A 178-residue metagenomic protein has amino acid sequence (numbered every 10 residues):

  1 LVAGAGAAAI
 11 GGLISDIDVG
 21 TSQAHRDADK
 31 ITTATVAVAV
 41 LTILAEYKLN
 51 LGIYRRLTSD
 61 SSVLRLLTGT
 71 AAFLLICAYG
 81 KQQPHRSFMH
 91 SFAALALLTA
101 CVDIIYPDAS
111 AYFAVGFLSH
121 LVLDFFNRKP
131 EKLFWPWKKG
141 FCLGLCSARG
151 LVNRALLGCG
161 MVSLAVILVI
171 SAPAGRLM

Functional and structural regions predicted by a protein language model:
L1-M178: N-terminal membrane-targeting hydrophobic helices
